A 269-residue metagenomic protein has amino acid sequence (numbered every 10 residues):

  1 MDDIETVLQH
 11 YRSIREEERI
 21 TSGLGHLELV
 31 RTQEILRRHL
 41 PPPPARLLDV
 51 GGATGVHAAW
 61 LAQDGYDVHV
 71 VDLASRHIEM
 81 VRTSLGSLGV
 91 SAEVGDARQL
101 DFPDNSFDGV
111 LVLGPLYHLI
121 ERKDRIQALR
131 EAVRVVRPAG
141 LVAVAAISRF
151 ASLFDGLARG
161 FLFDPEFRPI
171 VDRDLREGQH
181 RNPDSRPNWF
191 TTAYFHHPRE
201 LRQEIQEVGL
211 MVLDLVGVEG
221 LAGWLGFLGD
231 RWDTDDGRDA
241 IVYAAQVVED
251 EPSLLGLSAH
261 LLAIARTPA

Functional and structural regions predicted by a protein language model:
M1-P43, V56-W60, M80: Conserved class I S-adenosyl-L-methionine
L48, G55-Q99: Class I SAM-dependent methyltransferase SAM/SAH-binding core
R98-V110: A short acidic, Gly/Pro-enriched loop at the edge of an enzyme's catalytic core that lines a small-molecule cofactor
D108-K123: A short SAM/SAH-binding and catalytic strip from SAM-dependent methyltransferases
L119, S185-R199: Acceptor-substrate binding/catalytic loop of class I
I126-L141: A short glycine-rich, Lys/Arg-flanked "PGG" loop and its adjoining helix->strand segment in the class I
L141-D174: Conserved class I S-adenosyl-L-methionine
E204, V208-A269: C-terminal lobe and adjacent flexible extensions of AdoMet/dcAdoMet transferase-like proteins
